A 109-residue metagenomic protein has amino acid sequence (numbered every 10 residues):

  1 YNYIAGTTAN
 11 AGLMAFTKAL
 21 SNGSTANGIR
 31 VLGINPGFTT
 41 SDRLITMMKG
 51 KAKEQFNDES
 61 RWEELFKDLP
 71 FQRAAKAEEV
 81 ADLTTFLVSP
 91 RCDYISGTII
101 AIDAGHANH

Functional and structural regions predicted by a protein language model:
Y1-I4, A26-N27, Q72, P90: Active-site loop immediately N-terminal to the catalytic Tyr-X3-Lys motif of short-chain dehydrogenase/reductase
A9-N10, T17: Active-site helix of classical SDR
T25, R30, I95-G97: Short, small/polar-rich loop/turn modules that mediate ligand/substrate recognition or access, typified
A26, T39-D68: A glycine/serine/threonine-rich, flexible loop-to-helix segment that serves as the NAD(P) cofactor-binding "lid"
R30-T40, V88, A101-D103: Conserved SDR Rossmann-fold cofactor-binding beta-strand/turn motif
F56-N57, L69-V80: A conserved structural motif in NAD(P)-dependent oxidoreductases
V80-A81, L87: Non-catalytic, hydrophobic alpha-helical segments
T85, S96-H109: Short C-terminal tail/terminal secondary-structure segment of NAD(P)H-dependent dehydrogenase/reductase domains
